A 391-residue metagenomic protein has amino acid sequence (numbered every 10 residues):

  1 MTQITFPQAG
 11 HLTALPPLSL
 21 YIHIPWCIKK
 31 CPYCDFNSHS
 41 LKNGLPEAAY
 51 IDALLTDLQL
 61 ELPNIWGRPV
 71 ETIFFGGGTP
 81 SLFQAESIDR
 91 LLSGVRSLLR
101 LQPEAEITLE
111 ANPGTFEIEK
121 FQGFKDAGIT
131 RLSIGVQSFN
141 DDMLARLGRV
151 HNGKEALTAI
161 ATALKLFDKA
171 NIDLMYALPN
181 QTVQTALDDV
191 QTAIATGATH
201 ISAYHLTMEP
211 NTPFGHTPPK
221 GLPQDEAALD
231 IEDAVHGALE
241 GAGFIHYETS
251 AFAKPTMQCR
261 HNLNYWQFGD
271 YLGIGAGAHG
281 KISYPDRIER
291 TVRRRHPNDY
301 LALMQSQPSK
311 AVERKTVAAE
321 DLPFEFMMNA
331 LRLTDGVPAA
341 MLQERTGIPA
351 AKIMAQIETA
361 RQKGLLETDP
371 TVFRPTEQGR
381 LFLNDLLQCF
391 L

Functional and structural regions predicted by a protein language model:
I4, G10-S19, S38-N64, R68-I348: C-terminal scaffold of the Radical SAM
L20-I24: Short active-site neighborhood of thiol/selenol oxidoreductases, capturing the structured segment around
P25-S38: Local cysteine-cluster metal-coordination motifs and their immediate loop/turn environment, predominantly Fe-S cluster
F252, P370-F373: Short, Lys/Arg-rich nucleic-acid/phosphate-binding segment
G347-T359: Short amphipathic alpha-helical interaction segments
Q362-T371: A short, conserved structural fragment
F373-R380: Basic, amphipathic "hinge/linker" alpha-helix immediately C-terminal to the N-terminal HTH DNA-binding motif
R380-L391: Short, amphipathic alpha-helical interaction segments positioned at domain boundaries
